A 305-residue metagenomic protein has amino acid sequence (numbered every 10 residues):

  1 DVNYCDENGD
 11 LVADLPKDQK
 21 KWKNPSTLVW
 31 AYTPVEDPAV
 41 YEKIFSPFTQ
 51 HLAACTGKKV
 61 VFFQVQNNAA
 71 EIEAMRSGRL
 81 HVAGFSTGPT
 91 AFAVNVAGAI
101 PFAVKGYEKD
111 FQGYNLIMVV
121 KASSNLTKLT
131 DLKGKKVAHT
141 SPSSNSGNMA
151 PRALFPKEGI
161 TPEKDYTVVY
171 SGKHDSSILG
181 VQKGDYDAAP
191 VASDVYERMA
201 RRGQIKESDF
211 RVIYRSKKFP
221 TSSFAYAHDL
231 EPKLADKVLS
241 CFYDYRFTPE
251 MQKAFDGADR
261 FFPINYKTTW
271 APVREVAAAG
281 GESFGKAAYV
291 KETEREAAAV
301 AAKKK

Functional and structural regions predicted by a protein language model:
D1-N125: Short, glycine-/small- and polar/acidic-enriched structural segments that line small-molecule recognition paths
D1-Y32, E36-P47, F219, A225-Y226 (+1 more regions): An extracytoplasmic/periplasmic, membrane-proximal ligand-sensing/linker region
W30-A53, G88, E108-L179, Y186 (+1 more regions): Bilobed "Venus flytrap"/periplasmic-binding protein-like clamshell domains and structurally analogous long
A53-Q64, P156-S171, K206-D209, V290-V300: A local structural motif
A69-A83, V96, T130, H174-D194: Short helices/loops that flank or line small-molecule/ion binding pockets
T87-A97, L154-K157, G180-K183, D187-E207: A ligand-binding cleft/hinge motif common to bilobed small-molecule-binding domains
I100-F111, Y166-T167, A200-K218: Short beta-strand->loop
Y114-M118, F210, P220-Y226: Small-molecule pocket liners
